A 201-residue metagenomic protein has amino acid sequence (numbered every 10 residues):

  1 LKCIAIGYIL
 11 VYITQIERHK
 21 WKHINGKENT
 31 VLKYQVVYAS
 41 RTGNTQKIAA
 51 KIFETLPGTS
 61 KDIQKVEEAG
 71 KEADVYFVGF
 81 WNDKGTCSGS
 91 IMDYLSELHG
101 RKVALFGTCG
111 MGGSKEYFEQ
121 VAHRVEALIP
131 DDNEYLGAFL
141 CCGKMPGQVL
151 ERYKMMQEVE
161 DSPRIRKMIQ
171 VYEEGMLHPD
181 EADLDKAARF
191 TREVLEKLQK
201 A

Functional and structural regions predicted by a protein language model:
G26, Y34, E54-S60, V75-V78 (+1 more regions): FMN-binding flavodoxin-like domain, especially the glycine-rich phosphate-binding loop
K33-T55: N-terminal beta1-alpha1 ligand-phosphate binding loop
K61-E72: Short acidic low-complexity segments
